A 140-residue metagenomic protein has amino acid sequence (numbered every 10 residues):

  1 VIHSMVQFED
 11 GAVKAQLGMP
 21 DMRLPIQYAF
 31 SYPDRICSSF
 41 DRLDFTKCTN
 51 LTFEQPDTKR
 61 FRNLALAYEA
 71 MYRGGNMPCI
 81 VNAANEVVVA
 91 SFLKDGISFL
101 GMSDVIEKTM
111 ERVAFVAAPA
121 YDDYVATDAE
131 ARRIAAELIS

Functional and structural regions predicted by a protein language model:
V1-S140: Catalytic, metal-anchored helix/loop core of enzyme active sites in primary metabolism
